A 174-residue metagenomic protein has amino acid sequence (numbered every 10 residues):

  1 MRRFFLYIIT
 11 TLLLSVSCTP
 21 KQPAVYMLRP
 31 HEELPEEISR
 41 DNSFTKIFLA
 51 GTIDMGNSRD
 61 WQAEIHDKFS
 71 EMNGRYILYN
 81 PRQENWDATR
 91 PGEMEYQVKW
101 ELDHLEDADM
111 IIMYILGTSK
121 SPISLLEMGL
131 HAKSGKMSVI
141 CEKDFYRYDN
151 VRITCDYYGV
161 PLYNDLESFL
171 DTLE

Functional and structural regions predicted by a protein language model:
M1-F4: Positively charged n-region of N-terminal signal peptides that target proteins for export
L6-I8, D41-N42: Hydrophobic alpha-helical context, especially transmembrane and signal-peptide helices
Y7-S15: Bacterial N-terminal signal peptides
C18-E174: Conserved catalytic or regulatory cores that recognize and/or transform ribose-phosphate-containing ligands
